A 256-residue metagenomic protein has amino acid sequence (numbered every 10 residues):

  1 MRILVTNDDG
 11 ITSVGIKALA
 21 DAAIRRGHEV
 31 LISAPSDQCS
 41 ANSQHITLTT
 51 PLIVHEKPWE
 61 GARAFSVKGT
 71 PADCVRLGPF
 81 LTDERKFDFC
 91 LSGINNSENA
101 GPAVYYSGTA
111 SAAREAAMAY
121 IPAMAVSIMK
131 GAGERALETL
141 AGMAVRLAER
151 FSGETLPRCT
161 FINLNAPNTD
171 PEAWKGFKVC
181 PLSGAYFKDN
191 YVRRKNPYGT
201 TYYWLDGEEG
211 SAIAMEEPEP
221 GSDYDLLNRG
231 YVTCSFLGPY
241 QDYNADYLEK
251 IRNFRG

Functional and structural regions predicted by a protein language model:
I3, S13-L81, R85-K86: A cross-family phosphate/adenosyl-ligand binding-site feature
D9, Q38, T70-P71, N95-E98 (+2 more regions): Short glycine-rich anion-binding loops that position phosphate/pyrophosphate groups of nucleotides and phosphorylated
A22, A112-A116: Hydrophobic/aromatic ligand-binding patch that stacks against planar heteroaromatic rings of cofactors or nucleotides
S33-P35, S92-N95, V126-S127, L164-P167 (+1 more regions): Short beta-strand segments
F89: Short, Asp-centered acidic motifs that coordinate Mg2+ and/or phosphate in catalytic or ligand-binding sites
E98-S107: Glycine/threonine-rich flexible loop motifs
M124-F151: Short, glycine-/small-residue-rich phosphate/pyrophosphate-handling segment
P157, P167-G256: C-terminal accessory domains and tails appended to enzymatic cores
